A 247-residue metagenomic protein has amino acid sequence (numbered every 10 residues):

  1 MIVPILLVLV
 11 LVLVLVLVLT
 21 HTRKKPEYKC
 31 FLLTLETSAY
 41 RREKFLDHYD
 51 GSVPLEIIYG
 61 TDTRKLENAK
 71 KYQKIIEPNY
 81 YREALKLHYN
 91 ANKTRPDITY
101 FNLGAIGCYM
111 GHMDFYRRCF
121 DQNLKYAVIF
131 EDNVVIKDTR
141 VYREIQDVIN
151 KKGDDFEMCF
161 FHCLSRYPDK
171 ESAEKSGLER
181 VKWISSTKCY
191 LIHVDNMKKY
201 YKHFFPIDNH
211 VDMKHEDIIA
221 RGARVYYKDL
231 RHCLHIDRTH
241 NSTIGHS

Functional and structural regions predicted by a protein language model:
I5-F130, V134-S247: An acidic/histidine-cluster motif and surrounding catalytic segment that typifies divalent-metal-assisted enzyme active
